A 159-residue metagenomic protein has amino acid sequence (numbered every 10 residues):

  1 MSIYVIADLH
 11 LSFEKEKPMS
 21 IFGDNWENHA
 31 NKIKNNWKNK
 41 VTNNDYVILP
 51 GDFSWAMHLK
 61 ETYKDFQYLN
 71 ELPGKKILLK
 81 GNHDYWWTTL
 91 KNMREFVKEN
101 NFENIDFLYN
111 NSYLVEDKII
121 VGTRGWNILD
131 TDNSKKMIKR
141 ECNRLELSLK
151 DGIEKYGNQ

Functional and structural regions predicted by a protein language model:
S2, K15-V115: Core catalytic region of metal-dependent phosphoesterases/phosphodiesterases, especially metallo-beta-lactamase-like
S2-L9: Short, hydrophobic/glycine-enriched beta-strand segments
I6, P50, K80, V121-R124: Short glycine-rich loop/turn motifs that provide flexible caps or phosphate-binding loops at active sites
L9-E16, T88-Q159: Conserved catalytic scaffold of divalent metal-dependent phosphoesterases
